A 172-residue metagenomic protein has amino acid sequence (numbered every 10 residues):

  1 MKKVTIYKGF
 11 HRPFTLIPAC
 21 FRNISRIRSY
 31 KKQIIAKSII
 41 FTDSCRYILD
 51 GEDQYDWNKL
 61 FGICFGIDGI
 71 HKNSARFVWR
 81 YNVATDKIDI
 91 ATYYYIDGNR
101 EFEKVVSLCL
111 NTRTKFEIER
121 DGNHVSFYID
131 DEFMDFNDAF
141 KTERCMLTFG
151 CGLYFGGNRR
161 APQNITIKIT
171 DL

Functional and structural regions predicted by a protein language model:
T5-D89: Secretory/extracellular carbohydrate-interaction modules and structurally similar beta-sandwich "look-alikes"
Y30, C109-N111, T142, R160: Surface-exposed coil/turn segments at beta-strand junctions on protein surfaces, enriched
K37, T112-D121, V125-F127: Short tryptophan-centered beta-strand motifs in secreted/extracellular beta-sheet-rich domains of glycan-recognition
K87-D89, H124-S126, N164: Exposed beta-strand and adjacent loop surfaces of beta-rich binding modules that mediate intermolecular recognition
A91-K115: Short, aromatic/His-centered strand-loop micro-motif at the edge of beta-sheets
E101, M134-D135: Short, isolated positions in well-ordered beta-strands
Y128-E132: Short strand-turn-strand beta-turns centered on an Asx-Gly dipeptide
N137-D171: Flexible glycan-contacting loops in extracellular carbohydrate-active proteins
